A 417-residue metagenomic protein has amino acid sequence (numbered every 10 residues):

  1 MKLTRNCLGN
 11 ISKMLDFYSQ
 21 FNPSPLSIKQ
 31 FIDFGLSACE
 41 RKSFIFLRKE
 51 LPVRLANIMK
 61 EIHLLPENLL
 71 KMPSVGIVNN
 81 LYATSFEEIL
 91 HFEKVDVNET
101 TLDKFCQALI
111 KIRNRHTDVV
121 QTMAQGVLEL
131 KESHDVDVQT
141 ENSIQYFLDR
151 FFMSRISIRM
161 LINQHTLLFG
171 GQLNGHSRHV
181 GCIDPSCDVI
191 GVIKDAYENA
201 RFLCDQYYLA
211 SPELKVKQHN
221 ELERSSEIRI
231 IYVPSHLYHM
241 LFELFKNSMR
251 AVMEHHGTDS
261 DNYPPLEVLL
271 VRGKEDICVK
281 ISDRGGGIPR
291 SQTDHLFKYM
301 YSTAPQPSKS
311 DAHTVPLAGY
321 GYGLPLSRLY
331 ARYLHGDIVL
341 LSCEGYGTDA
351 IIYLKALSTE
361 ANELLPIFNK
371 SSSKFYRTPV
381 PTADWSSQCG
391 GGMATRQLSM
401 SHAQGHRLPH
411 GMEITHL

Functional and structural regions predicted by a protein language model:
K2-K42, H63-L69, V97, R290-Q292 (+2 more regions): Flexible, glycine-/charge-rich segments associated with ATP-binding catalytic modules
T4-Q218, S226-Y238: Signal-transmission coiled-coils
S177-D184, S225, Y263-L270, Y333 (+1 more regions): Structured cytosolic regulatory/catalytic domains appended to multi-pass membrane proteins
N199-L203, Y232-P264, G273, R328-Y333: Conserved ATP-binding N-box helix of the HATPase_c
P264-V268, G273-V279, T348: Short beta-strand element(s) in the Bergerat
D283: Acidic ATP/Mg2+-coordinating residue in the GHKL
G286-G287: Glycine-rich G1-box
F297-Y301: Short acidic-aromatic loop segments in the C-terminal HATPase_c
